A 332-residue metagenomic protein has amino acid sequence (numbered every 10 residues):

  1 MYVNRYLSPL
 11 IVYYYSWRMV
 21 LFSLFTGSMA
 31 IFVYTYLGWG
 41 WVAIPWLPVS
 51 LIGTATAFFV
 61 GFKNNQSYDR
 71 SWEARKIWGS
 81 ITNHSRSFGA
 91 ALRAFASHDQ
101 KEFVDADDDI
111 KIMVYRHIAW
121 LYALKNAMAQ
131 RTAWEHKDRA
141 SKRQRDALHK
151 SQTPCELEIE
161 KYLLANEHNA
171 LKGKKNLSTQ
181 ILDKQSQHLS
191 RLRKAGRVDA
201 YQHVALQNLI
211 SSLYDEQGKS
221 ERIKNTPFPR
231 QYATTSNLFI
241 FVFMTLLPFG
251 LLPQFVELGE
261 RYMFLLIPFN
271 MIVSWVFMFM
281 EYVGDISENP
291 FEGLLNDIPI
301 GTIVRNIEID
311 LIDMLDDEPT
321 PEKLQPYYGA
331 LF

Functional and structural regions predicted by a protein language model:
M1-S85, A94-E102, G259-E260, M280-D285 (+2 more regions): N-terminal juxtamembrane/topogenic regions of multi-pass membrane proteins
V3-Y14, Y201, N208, Y214-L238 (+2 more regions): Membrane-interface, cytosolic juxtamembrane amphipathic helix immediately N-terminal to a transmembrane helix, enriched
V12-W17, L21, A43-L47, D69-E73 (+7 more regions): Non-transmembrane, amphipathic alpha-helical segments
W17-F25, T235-Q254: Alpha-helical bilayer-embedded segments of polytopic membrane proteins, i.e., transmembrane/intramembrane helices
V42, L251-P268: Membrane-interfacial helix-loop-helix connectors in multipass membrane proteins
T54, N237, R261-E281, D285: Pore-lining and gate-forming transmembrane alpha-helices of multi-pass membrane transport proteins
R93-A195: Long amphipathic alpha-helical segments that form oligomerization/scaffold cores
M113, S178-L192, Y201-I223: Cytosol/matrix-facing amphipathic helices and coiled-coil assembly/linker segments of eukaryotic membrane proteins
